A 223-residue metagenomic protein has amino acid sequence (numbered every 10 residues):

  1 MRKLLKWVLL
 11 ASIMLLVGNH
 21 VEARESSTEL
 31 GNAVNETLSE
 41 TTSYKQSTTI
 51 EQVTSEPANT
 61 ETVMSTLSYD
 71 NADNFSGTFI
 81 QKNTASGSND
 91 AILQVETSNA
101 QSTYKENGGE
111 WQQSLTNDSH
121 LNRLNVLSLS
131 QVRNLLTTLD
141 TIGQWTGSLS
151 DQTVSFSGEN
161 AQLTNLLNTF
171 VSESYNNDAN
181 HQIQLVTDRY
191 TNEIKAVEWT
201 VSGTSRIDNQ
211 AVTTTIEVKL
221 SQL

Functional and structural regions predicted by a protein language model:
R2-A72: N-terminal leader/targeting segments and the immediate start of mature chains
N32-E36, M64-N71, L93-V95, N99 (+2 more regions): Extended lipid/amphipathic-ligand handling interfaces
E40-S47, A72-T78, S150-S155, E193-E198: Short, hydrophobic/aromatic-rich segments at coil-to-beta transitions
T49-E56, K82-S86, S202-R206: Hydrophobic lipid-interacting interfaces of membrane-associated proteins
T60, L135-Q144, N177-N180, T215-E217: A short, amphipathic edge element
S68-S128: An acidic-aromatic
Y104-N165: Flexible, processing/modification-adjacent segments and terminal tails in exported/periplasmic/extracellular proteins
T153-L223: Gly/Pro-enriched, hydrophobic low-complexity segments that function as extracytoplasmic propeptides/linkers
